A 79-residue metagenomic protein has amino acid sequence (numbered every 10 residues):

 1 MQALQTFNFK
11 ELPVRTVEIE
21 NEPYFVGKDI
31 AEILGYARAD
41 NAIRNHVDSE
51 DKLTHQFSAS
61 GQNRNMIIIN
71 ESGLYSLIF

Functional and structural regions predicted by a protein language model:
M1-F79: An anion-engaging/catalytic patch
